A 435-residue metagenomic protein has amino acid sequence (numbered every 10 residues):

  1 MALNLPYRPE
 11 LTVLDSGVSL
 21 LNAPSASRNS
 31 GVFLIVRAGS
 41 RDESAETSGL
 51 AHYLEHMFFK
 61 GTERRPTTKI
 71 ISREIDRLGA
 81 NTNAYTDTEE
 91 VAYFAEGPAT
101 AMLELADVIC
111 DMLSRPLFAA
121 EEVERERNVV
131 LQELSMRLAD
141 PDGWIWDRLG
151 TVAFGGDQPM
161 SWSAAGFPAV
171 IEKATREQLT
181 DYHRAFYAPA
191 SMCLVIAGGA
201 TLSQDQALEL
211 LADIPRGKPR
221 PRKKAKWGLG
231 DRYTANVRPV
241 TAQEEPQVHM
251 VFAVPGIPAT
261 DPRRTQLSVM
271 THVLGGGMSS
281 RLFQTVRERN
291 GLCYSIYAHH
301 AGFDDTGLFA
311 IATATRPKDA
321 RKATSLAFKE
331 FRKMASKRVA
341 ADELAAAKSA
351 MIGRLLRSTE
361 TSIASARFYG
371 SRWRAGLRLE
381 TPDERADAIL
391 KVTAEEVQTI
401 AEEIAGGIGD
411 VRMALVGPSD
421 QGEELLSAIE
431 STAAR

Functional and structural regions predicted by a protein language model:
M1-N29: N- or domain-start disorder-to-order transition segments that initiate the globular core
N4, E177, Y233-A235: Short gly/ser/thr-rich secondary-structure transition/capping motifs
V13, I70-R222, L229, V240 (+3 more regions): Charge-rich, well-structured scaffold segments of protease-associated domains
V18, S30-V32, V91, V248-M250 (+2 more regions): Change "...and in nucleic-acid phosphodiester-cleaving endonucleases..." to "...and in nucleic-acid processing enzymes
L21-A26, F33-I35, S191, A197 (+1 more regions): His/Glu-based metal-binding/catalytic segments typifying zinc-dependent metallopeptidases
A26, V32-E96, W162, G276-L292 (+1 more regions): M16/MPP (pitrilysin/insulinase) zinc-metallopeptidase core fold and M16-derived inactive scaffolds
D42-G49, E63, P258-M270, L274 (+3 more regions): Short alpha-helix boundary/capping segments
